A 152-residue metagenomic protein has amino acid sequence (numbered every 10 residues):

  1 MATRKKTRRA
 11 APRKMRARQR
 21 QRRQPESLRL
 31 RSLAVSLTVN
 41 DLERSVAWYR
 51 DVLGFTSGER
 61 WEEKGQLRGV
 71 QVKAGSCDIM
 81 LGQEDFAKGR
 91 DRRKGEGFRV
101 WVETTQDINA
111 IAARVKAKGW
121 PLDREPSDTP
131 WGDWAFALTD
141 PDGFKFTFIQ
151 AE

Functional and structural regions predicted by a protein language model:
A2-S36, V52-T139, I149-E152: Vicinal oxygen chelate
V39-E43: Short acidic-aromatic low-complexity motifs
R44-S45, A110: Short Gly/charged-rich anion-binding patches and loops
S45-R50, V115, G143: Conserved active-site tyrosine of GNAT-family acetyltransferases
